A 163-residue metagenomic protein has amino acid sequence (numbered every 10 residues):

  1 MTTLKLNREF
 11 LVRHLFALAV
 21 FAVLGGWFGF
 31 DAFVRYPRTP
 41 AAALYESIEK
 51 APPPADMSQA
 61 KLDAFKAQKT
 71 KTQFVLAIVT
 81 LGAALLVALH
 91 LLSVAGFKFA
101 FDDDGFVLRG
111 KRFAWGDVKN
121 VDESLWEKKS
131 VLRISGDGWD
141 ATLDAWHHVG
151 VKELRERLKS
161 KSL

Functional and structural regions predicted by a protein language model:
M1-K66: N-terminal membrane-targeting/pre-transmembrane regions
F21, V79-A83: Core segments of transmembrane alpha-helices that mediate helix-helix packing or line hydrophobic substrate/ligand
P54-A55, R109-K128: Cytosolic juxtamembrane regulatory segments of multi-pass membrane proteins
L62-T80: Individual transmembrane alpha-helix segments
G82-F113, N120: Conserved beta-hairpin
F106-V107, S130-L132: Hydrophobic residues embedded in beta-strands of well-ordered beta-sheets
R133-R157: Canonical phosphoinositide-binding patch of PH/PH-like domains
K161-L163: Structured, soluble extracytoplasmic/luminal domains of envelope-associated proteins
